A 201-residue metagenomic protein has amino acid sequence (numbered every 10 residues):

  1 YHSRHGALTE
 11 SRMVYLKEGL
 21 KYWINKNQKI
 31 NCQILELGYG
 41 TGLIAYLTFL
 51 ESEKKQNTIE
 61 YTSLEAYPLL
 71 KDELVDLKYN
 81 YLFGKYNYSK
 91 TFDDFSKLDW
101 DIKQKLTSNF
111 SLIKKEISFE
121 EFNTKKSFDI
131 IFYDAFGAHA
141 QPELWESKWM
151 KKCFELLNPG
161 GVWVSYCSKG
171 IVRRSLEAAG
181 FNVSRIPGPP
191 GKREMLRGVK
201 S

Functional and structural regions predicted by a protein language model:
Y1-L35, F128, E143-K148, Y166: S-adenosyl-L-methionine
L20-S96: SAM cofactor-binding core of SAM-dependent methyltransferases, primarily the Rossmann-like beta-alpha-beta module
E73-K125: S-adenosyl-L-methionine
F119, D129-E143: A short SAM/SAH-binding and catalytic strip from SAM-dependent methyltransferases
I130-F132, P159-C167: Conserved beta-strand signature within the Rossmann-like core of class I S-adenosyl-L-methionine
E143-G160: A short glycine-rich, Lys/Arg-flanked "PGG" loop and its adjoining helix->strand segment in the class I
A179-S201: Core SAM-dependent methyltransferase catalytic element
